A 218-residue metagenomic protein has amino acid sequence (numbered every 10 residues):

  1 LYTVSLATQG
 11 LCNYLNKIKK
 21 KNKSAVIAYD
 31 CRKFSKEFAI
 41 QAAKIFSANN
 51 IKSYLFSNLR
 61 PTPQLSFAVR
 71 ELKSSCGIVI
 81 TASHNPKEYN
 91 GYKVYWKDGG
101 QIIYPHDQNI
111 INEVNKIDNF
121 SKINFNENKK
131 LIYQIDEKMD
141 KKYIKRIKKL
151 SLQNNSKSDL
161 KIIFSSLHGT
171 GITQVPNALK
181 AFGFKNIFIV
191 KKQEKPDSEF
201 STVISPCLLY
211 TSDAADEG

Functional and structural regions predicted by a protein language model:
L1-A42, E137-D159, T170: An N-terminal, well-structured beta->alpha segment
Y2-T3, N90-L209: Gly/Ser/Thr-enriched, mixed-charge loops and adjacent short helices that form phosphate/oxyanion-binding elements
I18-K97: Ferredoxin-reductase
Y210-G218: Single conserved hydrophobic/aromatic residue that forms the stacking wall/gate of nucleotide- or nucleobase-binding
